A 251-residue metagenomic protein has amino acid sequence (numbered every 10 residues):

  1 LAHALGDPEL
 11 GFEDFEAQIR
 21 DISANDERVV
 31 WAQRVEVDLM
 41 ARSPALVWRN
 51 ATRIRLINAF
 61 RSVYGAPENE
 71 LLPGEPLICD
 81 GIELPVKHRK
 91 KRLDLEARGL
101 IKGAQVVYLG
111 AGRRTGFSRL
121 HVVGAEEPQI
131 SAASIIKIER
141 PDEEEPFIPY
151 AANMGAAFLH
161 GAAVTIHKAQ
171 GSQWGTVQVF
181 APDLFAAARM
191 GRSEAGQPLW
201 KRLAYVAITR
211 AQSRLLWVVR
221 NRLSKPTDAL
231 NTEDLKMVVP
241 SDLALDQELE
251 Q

Functional and structural regions predicted by a protein language model:
L1-R140: Conserved helicase motor core of P-loop NTPases
S118-E250: C-terminal accessory regions
